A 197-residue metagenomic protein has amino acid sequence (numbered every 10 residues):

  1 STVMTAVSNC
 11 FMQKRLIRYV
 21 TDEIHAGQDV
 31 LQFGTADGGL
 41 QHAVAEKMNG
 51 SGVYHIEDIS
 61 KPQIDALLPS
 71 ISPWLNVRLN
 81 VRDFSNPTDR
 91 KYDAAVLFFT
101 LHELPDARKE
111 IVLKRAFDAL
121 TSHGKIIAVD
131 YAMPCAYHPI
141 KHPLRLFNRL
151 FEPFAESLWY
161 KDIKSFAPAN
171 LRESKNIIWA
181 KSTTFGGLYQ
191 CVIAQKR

Functional and structural regions predicted by a protein language model:
N9-G27, G39, A43: Conserved alpha-helix/loop element of class I SAM-dependent methyltransferases that forms part of the SAM/SAH-binding
L31-S85: Class I SAM-dependent methyltransferase SAM/SAH-binding core
G50-S51, L120-K125: Short glycine-dipeptide loop
S85-A95: A short acidic, Gly/Pro-enriched loop at the edge of an enzyme's catalytic core that lines a small-molecule cofactor
A94-A107: A short SAM/SAH-binding and catalytic strip from SAM-dependent methyltransferases
E110-S122: A short glycine-rich, Lys/Arg-flanked "PGG" loop and its adjoining helix->strand segment in the class I
V129-S174, W179-L188: C-terminal alpha-helical "lid/dimerization" subdomain adjacent to the S-adenosyl-L-methionine
V192-R197: C-terminal lobe and adjacent flexible extensions of AdoMet/dcAdoMet transferase-like proteins
